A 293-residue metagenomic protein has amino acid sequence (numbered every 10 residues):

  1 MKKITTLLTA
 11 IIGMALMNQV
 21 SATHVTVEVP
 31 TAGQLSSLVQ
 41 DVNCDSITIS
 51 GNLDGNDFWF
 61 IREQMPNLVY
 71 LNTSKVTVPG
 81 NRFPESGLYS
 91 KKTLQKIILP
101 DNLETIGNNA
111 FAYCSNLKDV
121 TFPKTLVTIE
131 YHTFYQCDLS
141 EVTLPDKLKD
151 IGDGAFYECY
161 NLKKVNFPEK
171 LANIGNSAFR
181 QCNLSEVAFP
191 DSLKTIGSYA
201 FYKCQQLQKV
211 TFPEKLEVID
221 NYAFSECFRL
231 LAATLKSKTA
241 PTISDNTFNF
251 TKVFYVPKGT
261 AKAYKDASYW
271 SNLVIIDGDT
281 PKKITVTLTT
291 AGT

Functional and structural regions predicted by a protein language model:
M1-H24: Bacterial Sec-dependent N-terminal signal peptides
H24-V29, D45-L53, N67-G80, K92-T105 (+9 more regions): Structural signature of tandem-repeat unit edges
A32-Q40, G55-E63, R82-G87, N109 (+3 more regions): Short, T/G/N/S-enriched strand-turn elements that build extracellular solenoid repeat scaffolds
G87, G107-A112, E130-Y135, G152-Y157 (+4 more regions): Consensus positions within tandem repeat domains that build extended binding/scaffold surfaces
K262-Y269: Short, surface-exposed terminal/edge motifs of secreted or surface/virion proteins that either
